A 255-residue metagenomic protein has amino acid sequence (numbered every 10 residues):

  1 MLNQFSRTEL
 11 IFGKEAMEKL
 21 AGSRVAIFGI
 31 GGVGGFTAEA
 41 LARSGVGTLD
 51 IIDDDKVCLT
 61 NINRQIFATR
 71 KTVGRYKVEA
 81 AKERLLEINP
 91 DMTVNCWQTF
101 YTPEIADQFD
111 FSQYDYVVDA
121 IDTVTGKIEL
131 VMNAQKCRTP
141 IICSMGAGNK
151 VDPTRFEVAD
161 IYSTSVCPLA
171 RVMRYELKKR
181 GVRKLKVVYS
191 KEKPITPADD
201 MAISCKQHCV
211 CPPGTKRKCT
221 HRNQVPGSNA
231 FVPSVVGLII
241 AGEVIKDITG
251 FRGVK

Functional and structural regions predicted by a protein language model:
M1-A26: N-terminal charged helix/coil linker that caps or initiates catalytic domains
L2, F109-Q113, T125-G126, K136 (+3 more regions): Glycine-rich phosphate/adenylate-binding loop
I27-G29, I52: Conserved N-terminal Rossmann-fold NAD(P)-binding element of oxidoreductases
V33-G34: Hydrophobic/small residue at the entry helix of a nucleotide-binding pocket
V46, I51-N89: Glycine-rich phosphate-binding loop and adjoining beta1-alpha1-beta2 segment of Rossmann-like nucleotide-binding folds
Q98-A106: Conserved SAM/SAH-binding loop
A120-I121, S144: Short, well-ordered coil/turn residues at beta-beta hairpins and beta-strand->alpha-helix junctions within
